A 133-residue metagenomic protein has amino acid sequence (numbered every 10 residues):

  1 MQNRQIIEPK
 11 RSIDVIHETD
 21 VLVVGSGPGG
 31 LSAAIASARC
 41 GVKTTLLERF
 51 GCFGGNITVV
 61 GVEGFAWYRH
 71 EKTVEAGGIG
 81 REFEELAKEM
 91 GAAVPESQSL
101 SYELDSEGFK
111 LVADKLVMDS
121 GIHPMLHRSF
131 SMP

Functional and structural regions predicted by a protein language model:
Q2, K10, I16-E18, A36 (+2 more regions): Conserved N-terminal/central alpha/beta ligand/cofactor-binding core
I6: Short Cys/His-rich Zn2+-coordinating modules
V21-T45: N-terminal Rossmann-like FAD-binding beta1-loop-alpha1 element of flavoenzymes
